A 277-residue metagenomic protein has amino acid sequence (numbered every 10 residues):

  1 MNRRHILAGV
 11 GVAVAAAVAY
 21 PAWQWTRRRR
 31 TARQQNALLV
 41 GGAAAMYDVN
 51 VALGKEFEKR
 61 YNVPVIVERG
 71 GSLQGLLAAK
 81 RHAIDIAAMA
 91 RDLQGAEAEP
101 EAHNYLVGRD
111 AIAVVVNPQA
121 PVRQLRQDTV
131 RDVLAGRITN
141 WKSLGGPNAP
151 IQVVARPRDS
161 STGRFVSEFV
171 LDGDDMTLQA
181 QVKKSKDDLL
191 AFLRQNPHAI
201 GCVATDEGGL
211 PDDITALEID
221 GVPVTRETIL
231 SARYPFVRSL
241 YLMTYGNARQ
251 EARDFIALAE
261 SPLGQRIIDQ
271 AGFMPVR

Functional and structural regions predicted by a protein language model:
N2-L93, E97-R277: Exported/periplasmic ABC-transporter solute-binding proteins
